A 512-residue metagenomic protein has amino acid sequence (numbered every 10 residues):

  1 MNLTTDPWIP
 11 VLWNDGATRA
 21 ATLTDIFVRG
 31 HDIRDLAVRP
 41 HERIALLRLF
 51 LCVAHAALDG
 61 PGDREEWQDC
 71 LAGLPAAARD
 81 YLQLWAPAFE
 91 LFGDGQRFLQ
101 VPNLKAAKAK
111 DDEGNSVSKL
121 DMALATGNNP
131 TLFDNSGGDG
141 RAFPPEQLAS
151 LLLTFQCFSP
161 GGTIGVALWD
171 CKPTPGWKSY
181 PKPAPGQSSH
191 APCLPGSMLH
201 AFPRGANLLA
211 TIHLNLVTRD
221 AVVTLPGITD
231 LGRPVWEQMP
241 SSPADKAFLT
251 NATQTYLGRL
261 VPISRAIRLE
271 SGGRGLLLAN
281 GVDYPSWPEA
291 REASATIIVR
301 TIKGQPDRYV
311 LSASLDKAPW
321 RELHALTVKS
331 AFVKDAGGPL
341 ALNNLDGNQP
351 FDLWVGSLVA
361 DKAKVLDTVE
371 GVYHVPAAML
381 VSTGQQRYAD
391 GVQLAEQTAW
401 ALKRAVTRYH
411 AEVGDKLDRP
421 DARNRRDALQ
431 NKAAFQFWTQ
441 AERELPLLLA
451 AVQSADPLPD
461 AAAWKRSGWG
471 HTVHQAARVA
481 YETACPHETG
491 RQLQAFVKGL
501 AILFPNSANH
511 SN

Functional and structural regions predicted by a protein language model:
M1-G127, S159-P160, I164-G165, D170-N512: Extended alpha-helical scaffolding segments
L132-D134: Beta-strand elements of modular eukaryotic interaction domains
S136-D139: Flanking scaffold residues of small Cys/His-coordinated metal-binding clusters
P144-Q147: Short Cys/His-rich metal-coordination motifs, predominantly Zn2+-binding knuckles/fingers
S150-T154: Short, non-ligating residues that shape and space the ligands of small metal-coordination modules and catalytic
